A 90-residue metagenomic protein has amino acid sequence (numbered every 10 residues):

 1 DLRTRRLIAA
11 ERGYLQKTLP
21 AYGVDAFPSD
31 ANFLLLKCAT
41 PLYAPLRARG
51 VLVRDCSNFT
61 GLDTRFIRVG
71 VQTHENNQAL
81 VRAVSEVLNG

Functional and structural regions predicted by a protein language model:
D1-A26: Conserved PLP-dependent catalytic core of the aminotransferase class-I/II
A10, L35-L36, L62-D63: Short secondary-structure capping/turn micro-motifs that flank functional sites
A10, P41-A48: Short amphipathic alpha-helix segments
R12, R54, R68-G70: Short, cationic motifs built from Arg/Lys/His that form the positively charged side of catalytic pockets
Y22-D25, L52-S57: A short linear hydrophobic-aromatic micro-motif
F27-F33, T64: Short Gly/Ser/Thr- and Asp/Glu-enriched loop/turn motifs at secondary-structure junctions
A48-R49, N58-G90: PLP-dependent enzyme catalytic core of the Aspartate aminotransferase-like
